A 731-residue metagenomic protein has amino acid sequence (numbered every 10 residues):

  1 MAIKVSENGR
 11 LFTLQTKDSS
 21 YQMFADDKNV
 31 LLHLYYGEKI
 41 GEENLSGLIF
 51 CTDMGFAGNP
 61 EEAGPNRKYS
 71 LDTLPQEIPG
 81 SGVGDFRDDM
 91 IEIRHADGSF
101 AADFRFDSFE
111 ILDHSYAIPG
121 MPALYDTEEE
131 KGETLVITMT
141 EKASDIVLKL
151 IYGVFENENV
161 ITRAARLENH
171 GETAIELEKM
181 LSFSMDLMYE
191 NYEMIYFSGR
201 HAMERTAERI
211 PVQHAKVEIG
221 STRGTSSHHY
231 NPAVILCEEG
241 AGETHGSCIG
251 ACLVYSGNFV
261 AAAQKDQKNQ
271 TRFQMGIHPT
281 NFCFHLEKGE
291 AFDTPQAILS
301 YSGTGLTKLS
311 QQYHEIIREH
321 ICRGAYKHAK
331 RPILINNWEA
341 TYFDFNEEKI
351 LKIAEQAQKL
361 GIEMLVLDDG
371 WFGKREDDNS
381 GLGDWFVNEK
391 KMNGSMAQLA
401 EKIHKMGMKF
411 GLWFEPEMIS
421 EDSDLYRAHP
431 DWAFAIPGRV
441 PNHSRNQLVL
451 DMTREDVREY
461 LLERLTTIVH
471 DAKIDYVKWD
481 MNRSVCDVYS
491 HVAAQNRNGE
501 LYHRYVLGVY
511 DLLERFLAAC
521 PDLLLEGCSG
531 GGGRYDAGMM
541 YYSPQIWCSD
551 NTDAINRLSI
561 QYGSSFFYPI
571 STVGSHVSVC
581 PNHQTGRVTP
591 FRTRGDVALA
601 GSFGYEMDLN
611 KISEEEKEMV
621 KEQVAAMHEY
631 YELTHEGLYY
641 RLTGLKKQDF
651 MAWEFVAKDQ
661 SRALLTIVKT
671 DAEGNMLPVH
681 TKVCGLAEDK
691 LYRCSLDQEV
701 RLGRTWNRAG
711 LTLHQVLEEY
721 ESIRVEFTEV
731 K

Functional and structural regions predicted by a protein language model:
V5, R10-Y21, V30-Q264, T280 (+1 more regions): Polysaccharide-binding surfaces and accessory modules of carbohydrate-active proteins
D18, A165, G289, I335 (+5 more regions): Conserved, mostly hydrophobic/aromatic
S70-A117, E243-G257, S300-A325, I362-D369 (+3 more regions): Glycine-rich, aromatic-flanked loop segments that form ligand/cofactor-binding clefts across common enzyme folds
F100-F106, F284-G303, Y720-T728: Short Pro-Gly-centered flexible turn/kink motifs
E243, G644-A687: Carbohydrate-binding surface patches
Y326-E463, Y476: Aromatic-lined carbohydrate-binding/catalytic grooves of carbohydrate-active enzymes
N393-S395, R427-H429, A433-P590, S602 (+2 more regions): Active-site neighborhood of glycoside hydrolase catalytic domains
D671-K731: C-terminal beta-sandwich/jelly-roll accessory domains of carbohydrate-active enzymes
